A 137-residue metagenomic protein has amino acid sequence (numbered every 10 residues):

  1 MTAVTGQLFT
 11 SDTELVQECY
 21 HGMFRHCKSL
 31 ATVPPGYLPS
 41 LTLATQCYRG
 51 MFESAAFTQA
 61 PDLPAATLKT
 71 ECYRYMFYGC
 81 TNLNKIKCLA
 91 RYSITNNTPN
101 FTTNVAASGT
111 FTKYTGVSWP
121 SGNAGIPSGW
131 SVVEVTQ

Functional and structural regions predicted by a protein language model:
M1-V16, R25-A44, E53-T70, C80-T95 (+2 more regions): Structural signature of tandem-repeat unit edges
C19, M23-F24, C47-F52, C72 (+2 more regions): Periodic small-residue-enriched repeat registers in elongated scaffold domains
T98-N104, S118-V133: Short, aromatic/basic amphipathic alpha-helical patches
